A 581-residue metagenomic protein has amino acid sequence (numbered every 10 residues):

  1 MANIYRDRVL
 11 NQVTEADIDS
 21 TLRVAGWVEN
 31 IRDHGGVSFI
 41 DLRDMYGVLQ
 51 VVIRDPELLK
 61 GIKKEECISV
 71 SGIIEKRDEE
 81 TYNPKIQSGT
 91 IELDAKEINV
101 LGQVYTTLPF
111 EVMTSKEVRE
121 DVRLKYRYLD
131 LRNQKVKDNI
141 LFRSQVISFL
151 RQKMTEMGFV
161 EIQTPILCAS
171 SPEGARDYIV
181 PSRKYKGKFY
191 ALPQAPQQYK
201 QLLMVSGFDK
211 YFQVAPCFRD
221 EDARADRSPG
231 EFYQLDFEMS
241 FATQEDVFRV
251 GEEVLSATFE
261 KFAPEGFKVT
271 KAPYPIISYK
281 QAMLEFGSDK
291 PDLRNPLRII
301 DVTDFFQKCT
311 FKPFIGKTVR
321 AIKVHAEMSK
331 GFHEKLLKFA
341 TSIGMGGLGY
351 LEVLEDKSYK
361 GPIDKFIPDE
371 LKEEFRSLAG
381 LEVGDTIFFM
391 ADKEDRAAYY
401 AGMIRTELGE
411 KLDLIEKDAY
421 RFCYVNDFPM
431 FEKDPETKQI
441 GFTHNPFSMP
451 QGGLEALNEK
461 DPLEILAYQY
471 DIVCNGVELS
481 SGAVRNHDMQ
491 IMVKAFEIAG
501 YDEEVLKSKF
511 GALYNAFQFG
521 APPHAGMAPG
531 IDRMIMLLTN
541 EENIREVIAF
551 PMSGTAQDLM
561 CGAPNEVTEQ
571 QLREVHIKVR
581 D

Functional and structural regions predicted by a protein language model:
M1-D581: Class II aminoacyl-tRNA synthetase catalytic cores and aaRS-like
